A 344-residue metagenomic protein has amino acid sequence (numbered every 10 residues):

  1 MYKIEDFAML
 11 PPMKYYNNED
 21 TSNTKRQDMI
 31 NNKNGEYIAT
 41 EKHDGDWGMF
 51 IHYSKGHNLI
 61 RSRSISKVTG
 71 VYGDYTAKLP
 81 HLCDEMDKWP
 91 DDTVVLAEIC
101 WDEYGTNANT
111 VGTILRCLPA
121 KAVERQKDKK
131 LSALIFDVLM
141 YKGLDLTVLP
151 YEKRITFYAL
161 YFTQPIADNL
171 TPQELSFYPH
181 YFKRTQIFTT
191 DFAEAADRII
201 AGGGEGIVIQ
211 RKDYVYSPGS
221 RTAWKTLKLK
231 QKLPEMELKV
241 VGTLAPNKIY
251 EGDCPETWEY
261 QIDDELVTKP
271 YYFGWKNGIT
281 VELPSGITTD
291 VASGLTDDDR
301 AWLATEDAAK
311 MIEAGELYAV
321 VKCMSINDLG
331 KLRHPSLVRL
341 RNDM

Functional and structural regions predicted by a protein language model:
Y2, A8-I65, N169-K331, P335-D343: Nucleic-acid 5′ end/cap handling module spanning
F7-M13, A133-Y151, R221-L229: Short secondary-structure transition/capping segments
D28-A167, D343: Covalent nucleotidyltransferase
